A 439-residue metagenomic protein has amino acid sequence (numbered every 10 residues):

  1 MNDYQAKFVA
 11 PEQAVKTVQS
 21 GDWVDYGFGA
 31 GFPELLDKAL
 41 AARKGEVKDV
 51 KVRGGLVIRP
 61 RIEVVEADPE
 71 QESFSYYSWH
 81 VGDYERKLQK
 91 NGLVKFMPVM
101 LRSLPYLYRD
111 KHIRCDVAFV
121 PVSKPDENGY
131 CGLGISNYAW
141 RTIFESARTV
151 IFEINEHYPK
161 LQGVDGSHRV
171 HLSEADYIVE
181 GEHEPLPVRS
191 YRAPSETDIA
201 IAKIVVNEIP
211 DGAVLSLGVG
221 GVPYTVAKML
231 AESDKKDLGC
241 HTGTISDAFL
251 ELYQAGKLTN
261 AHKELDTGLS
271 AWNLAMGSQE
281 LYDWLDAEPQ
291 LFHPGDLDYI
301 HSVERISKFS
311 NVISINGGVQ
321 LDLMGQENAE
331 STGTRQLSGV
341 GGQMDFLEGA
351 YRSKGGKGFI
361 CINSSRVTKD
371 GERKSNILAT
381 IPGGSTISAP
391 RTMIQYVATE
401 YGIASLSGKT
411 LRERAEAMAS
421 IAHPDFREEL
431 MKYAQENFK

Functional and structural regions predicted by a protein language model:
M1-K439: Conserved alpha/beta enzyme-core scaffold
